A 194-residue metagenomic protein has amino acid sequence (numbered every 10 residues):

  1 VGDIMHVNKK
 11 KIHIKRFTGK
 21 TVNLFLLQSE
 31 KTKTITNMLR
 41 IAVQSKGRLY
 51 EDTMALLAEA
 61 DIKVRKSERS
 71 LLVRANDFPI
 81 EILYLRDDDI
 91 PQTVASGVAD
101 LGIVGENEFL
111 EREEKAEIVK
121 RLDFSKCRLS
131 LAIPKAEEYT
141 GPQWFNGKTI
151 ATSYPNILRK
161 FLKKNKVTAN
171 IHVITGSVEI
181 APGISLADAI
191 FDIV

Functional and structural regions predicted by a protein language model:
G2-K9: Extreme N-terminal basic, low-complexity initiation segments that serve as generic localization/processing leaders
K9-I12, R40: Exposed boundary/loop context
I12-T18, V22-L24: N-terminal amphipathic/hydrophobic targeting modules at extreme N-termini, encompassing cleavable Sec/SRP-type signal
K33-V194: Domain-level signature for soluble enzymes in the chorismate/prephenate branch of the shikimate pathway
